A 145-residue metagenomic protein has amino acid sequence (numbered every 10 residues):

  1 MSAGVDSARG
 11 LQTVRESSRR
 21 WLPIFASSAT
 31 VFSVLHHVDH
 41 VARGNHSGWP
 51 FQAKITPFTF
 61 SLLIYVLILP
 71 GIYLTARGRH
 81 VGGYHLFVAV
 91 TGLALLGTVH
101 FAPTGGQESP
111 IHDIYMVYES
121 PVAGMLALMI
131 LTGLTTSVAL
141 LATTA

Functional and structural regions predicted by a protein language model:
S2-T30: Cytosolic juxtamembrane helix and N-cap/initiation of the first transmembrane helix
R19-W21, L126-A145: Membrane-water interface at the C-terminal end of transmembrane alpha helices
I24-I55: Hydrophobic transmembrane helix segments
V31-H40, T91-E108: C-terminal TM-helix exit segments that contain a strictly Trp-centered aromatic cap at the helix terminus
G44-Q52, T98-L126: Interfacial non-cytosolic loop connecting adjacent transmembrane helices
Q52-V66, M116-T135: Alpha-helical transmembrane segments of polytopic membrane proteins
I64-A76, A139-T143: Alpha-helical transmembrane segments in multipass membrane proteins, preferentially the mid-helix core
I72-F101: Loop-to-transmembrane helix junctions at the membrane interface
